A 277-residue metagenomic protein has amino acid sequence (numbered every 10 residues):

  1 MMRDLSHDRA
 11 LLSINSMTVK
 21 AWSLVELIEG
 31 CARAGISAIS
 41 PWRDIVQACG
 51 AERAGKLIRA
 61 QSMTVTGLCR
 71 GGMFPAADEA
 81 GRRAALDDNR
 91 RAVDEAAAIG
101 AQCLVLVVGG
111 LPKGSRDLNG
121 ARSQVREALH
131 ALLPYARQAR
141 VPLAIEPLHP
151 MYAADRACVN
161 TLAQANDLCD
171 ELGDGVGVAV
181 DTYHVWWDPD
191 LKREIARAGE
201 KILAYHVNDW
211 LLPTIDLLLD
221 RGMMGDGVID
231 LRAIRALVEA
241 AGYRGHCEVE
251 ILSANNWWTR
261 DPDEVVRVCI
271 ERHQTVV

Functional and structural regions predicted by a protein language model:
M1-G35, Q61, G100-A101, V159-V180 (+1 more regions): Histidine-acidic metal/acid-base catalytic patches
D4, E79-G177, W187-P189, D261 (+1 more regions): Active-site acidic/histidine proton-transfer and metal-coordination neighborhood in alpha/beta enzyme cores
A10-S23, M73-L86, S115-A121: Active-site mouth loops of central-metabolism enzymes
T18-K20, R43-Q47, G71-F74, V108-P112 (+4 more regions): Active-site-proximal loop/turn and secondary-structure-junction residues that shape catalytic pockets, frequently
I28-A48, C69-G72: N-terminal substrate-binding region of glycoside hydrolase catalytic domains
S40, G67-C69, V105, A144 (+3 more regions): Conserved beta-strand positions in the central sheet of alpha/beta enzyme cores
S40-A60, V108-D117, Y152-A153: Glycine-rich, proline-tolerant flexible connector loops at the mouths of alpha/beta enzymes
C49-A60, R90-G100, R126-R137, D190-E200 (+1 more regions): Short amphipathic alpha-helices and their capping/turn segments at secondary-structure boundaries
